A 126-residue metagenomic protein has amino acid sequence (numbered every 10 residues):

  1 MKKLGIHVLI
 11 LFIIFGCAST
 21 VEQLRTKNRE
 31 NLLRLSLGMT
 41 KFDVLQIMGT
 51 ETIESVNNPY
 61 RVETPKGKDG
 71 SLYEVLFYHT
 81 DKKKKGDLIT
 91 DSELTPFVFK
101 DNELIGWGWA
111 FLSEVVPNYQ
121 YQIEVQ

Functional and structural regions predicted by a protein language model:
M1-C17: Sec-dependent bacterial lipoprotein signal peptides
A18-Q126: Residues within mature, well-folded domains
